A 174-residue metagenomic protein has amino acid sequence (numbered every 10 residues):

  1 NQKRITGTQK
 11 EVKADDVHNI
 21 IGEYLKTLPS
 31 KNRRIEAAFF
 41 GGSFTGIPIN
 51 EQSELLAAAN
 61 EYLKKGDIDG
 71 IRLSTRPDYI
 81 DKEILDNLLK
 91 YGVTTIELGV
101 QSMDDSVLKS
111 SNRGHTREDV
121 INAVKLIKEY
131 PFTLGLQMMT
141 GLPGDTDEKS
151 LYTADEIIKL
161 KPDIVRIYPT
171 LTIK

Functional and structural regions predicted by a protein language model:
N1: Glycine-rich, flexible N-terminal cofactor/catalytic loop recognition
R4-N19, G41-I164: Conserved non-cysteine loop/helix-boundary elements of the Radical SAM core domain that shape
H18-F40: Short Fe-S-cluster ligation motifs
P169-K174: Radical SAM enzyme [4Fe-4S]-AdoMet core and its adjacent flexible, acidic and glycine-rich loops/tails across
